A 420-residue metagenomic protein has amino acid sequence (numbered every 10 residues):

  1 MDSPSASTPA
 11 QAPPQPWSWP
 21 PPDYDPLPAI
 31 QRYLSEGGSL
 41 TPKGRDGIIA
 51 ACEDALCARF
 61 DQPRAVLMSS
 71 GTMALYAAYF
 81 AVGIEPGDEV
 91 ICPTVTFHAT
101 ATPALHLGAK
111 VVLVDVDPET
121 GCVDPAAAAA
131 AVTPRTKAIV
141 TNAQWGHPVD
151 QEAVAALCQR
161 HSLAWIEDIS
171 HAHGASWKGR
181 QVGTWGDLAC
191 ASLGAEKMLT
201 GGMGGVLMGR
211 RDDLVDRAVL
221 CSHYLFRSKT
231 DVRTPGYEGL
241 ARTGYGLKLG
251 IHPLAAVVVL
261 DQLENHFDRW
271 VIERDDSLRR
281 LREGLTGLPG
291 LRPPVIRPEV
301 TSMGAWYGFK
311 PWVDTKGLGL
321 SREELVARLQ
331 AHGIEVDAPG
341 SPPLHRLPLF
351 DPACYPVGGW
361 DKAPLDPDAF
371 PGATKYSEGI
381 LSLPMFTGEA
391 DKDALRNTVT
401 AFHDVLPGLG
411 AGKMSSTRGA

Functional and structural regions predicted by a protein language model:
M1-A81, V132, Q159, A390-R396 (+1 more regions): Conserved PLP-binding active-site segment in aminotransferase class I/II-type PLP enzymes
Y76-V132, A138-V140, L329: Conserved PLP-anchoring active-site segment centered on the Schiff-base-forming lysine
E119-G201, V206-D213, S382, F386: Active-site phosphate-binding strand-loop segment of PLP-dependent enzymes
A155-A164, V206-F226, E324-I334: Basic phosphate/pyrophosphate-binding loop/patch that engages nucleotide-derived ligands
A172-K178, W185-G308: Active-site region of PLP-dependent enzymes
R227-G236, L285, L325-L381, G410-G419: Conserved PLP cofactor-binding pocket of PLP-dependent enzymes
R297-E299, Y307-G317, V336-C354, E378-D391: Conserved PLP-binding active-site segment of the aspartate aminotransferase-like
